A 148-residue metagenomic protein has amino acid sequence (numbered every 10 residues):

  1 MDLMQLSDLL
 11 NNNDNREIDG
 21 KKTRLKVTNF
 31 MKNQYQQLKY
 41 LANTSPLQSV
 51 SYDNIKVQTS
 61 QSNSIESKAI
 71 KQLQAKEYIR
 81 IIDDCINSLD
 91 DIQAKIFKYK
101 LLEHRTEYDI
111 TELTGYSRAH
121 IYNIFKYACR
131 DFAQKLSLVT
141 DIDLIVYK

Functional and structural regions predicted by a protein language model:
M1-C85, V139-K148: N-terminal interaction/assembly modules
D83, Y108-T111, I124-D131: A general secondary-structure boundary signal
L89-D90: Alpha-helical hinge/cap motifs
I96-F97: A short pre-motif secondary-structure segment
E103-H120: Helix-turn-helix DNA-binding module
S117, I121-V139: DNA major-groove recognition helices of helix-turn-helix
